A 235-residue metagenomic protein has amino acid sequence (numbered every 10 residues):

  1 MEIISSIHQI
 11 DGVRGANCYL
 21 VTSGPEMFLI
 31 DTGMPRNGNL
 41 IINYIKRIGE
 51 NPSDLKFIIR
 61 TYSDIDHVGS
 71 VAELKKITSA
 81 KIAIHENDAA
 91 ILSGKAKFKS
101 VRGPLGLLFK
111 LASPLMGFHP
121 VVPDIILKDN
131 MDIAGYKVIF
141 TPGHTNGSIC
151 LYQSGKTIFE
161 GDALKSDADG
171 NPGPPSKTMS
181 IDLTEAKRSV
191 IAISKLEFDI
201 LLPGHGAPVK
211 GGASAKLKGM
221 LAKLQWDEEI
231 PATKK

Functional and structural regions predicted by a protein language model:
M1-I48, C150-G161, S166: Conserved beta-strand hairpin/beta-sheet module of binuclear metal-dependent hydrolase folds, prominently
S5, A80-K81, Y136, D199: A structural micro-motif
S6-I10, P35, I58-T61, G135-T141 (+1 more regions): Short, flexible loop segments at the rims of nucleotide/cofactor-binding pockets, characterized by
L20, I126-Q153: Core dinuclear metal-dependent hydrolase active-site scaffold
P35-R36, I139-F140, N146-L224, E229-P231: Metallo-beta-lactamase
R36-G38, K46-I125, A222, W226-D227: Active-site HxH/HxHxD metal-binding segment of metal-dependent hydrolases
I48-S53, M131-A134, K195-L196: Glycine-rich phosphate-binding loop signature in dinucleotide/nucleotide-binding domains
